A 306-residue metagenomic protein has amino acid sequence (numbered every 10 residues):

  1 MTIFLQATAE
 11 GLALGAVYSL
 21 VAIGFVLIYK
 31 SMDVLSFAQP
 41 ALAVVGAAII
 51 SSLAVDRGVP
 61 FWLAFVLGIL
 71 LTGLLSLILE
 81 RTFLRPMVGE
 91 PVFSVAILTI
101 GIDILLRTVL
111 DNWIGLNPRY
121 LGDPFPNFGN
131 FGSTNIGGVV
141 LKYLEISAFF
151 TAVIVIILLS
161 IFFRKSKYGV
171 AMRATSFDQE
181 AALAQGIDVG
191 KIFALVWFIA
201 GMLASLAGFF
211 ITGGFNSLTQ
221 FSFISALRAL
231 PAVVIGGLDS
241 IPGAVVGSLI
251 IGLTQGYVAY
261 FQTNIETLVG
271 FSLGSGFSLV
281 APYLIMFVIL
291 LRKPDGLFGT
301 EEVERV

Functional and structural regions predicted by a protein language model:
M1-V21, I49, V59-A64, E90-S94 (+3 more regions): Membrane-interfacial amphipathic/re-entrant helices at transmembrane-helix boundaries
L5-A13, L84, L106, G190: Alpha-helical membrane-interface segments at transmembrane helix boundaries
A9, S31-I78, T82, F261-F271: Membrane-embedded helix boundary and interhelical linker motif in transport proteins
L14, G137-L218, S222, I241-G247: Helix-loop-helix "hairpin" substructures at the membrane interface of multi-pass membrane proteins
Y18, A22, G58-L70, A194-A204 (+1 more regions): Transmembrane alpha-helical segments in multi-pass inner-membrane proteins
A47-S51, I69-L75, I102-V109, T151-S160 (+3 more regions): Hydrophobic core segments of alpha-helical transmembrane domains in multi-pass membrane transport and ion-translocation
G58-I102, V109, V246-I251, Q255 (+1 more regions): Alpha-helical transmembrane segments within multi-pass membrane transporters and channels
P86-M87, V92-K165, I192-L195, Y257-Y260 (+3 more regions): Transmembrane helix-bundle core of multi-pass membrane transporters and related energy-transducing complexes
